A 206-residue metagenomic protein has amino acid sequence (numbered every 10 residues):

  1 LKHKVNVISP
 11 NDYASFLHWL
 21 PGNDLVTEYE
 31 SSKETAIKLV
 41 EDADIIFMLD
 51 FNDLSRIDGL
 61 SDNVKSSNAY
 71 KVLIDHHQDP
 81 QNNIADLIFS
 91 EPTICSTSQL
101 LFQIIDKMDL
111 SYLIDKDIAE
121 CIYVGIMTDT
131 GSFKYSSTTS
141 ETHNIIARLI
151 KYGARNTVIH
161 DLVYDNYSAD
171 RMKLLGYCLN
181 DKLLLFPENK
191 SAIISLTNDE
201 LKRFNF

Functional and structural regions predicted by a protein language model:
L1-P21, E34-I37, D42-I45, T128-F206: Hydrophobic helix-and-loop "lid/oligomerization" segment in the mid-to-C-terminal part of catalytic domains
P10-N11, Y29-S31, I45, L49-N52 (+6 more regions): Fold-independent oxyanion-binding glycine-rich loops and adjacent beta-strand/coil segments at enzyme active sites
H18, K38-E41, N63-S66, Q81-N82 (+3 more regions): Solvent-exposed alpha-helices and their adjacent loops that cap or buttress functional pockets in soluble metabolic
P21, V64, I105-D109: Active-site catalytic pocket residues across diverse enzymes, especially alpha/beta-hydrolases
T27-L87: Active-site cofactor/cluster-binding pocket
D58, K107, D181: Solvent-exposed, charged/polar functional surfaces in cytosolic regulatory/catalytic domains
H76-H143: Short alpha-helices
